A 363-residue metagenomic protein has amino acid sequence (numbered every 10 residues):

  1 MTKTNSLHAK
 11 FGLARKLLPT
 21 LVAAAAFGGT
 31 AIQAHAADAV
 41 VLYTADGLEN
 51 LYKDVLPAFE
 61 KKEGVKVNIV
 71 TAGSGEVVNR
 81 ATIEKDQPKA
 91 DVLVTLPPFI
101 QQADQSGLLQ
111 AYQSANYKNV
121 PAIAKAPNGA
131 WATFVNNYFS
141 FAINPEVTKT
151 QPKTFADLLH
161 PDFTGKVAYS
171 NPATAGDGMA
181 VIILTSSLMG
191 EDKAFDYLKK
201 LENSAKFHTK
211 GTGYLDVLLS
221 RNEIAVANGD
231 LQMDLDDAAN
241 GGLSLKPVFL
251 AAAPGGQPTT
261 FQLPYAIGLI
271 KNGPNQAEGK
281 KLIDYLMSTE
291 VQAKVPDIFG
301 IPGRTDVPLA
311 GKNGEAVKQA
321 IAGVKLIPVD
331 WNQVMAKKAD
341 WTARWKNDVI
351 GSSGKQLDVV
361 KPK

Functional and structural regions predicted by a protein language model:
T30-A36: Sec/Tat signal peptide C-region and signal peptidase I cleavage site
A45-K53, A72-E76, K89-E223, P258: Extracytoplasmic ligand-binding site segments that recognize negatively charged/polar headgroups
D54-N68: Short alpha-helix C-terminal cap/hinge motif
V55, T154, K193, Y197 (+4 more regions): Short amphipathic alpha-helical coupling segments at ligand-binding clamshell hinges and other catalytic/signaling
P98-D104, S220, A225-K246, G300: A ligand-binding cleft/hinge motif common to bilobed small-molecule-binding domains
S140-V147, I183, Q262-N275, K294: A bilobed periplasmic-binding-protein/Venus flytrap-type ligand-binding module shared by bacterial periplasmic
I270-V329: Mature extracytoplasmic/periplasmic domains
I327, W331-K363: Conserved C-terminal helix/tail region of periplasmic/extracytoplasmic solute-binding proteins
